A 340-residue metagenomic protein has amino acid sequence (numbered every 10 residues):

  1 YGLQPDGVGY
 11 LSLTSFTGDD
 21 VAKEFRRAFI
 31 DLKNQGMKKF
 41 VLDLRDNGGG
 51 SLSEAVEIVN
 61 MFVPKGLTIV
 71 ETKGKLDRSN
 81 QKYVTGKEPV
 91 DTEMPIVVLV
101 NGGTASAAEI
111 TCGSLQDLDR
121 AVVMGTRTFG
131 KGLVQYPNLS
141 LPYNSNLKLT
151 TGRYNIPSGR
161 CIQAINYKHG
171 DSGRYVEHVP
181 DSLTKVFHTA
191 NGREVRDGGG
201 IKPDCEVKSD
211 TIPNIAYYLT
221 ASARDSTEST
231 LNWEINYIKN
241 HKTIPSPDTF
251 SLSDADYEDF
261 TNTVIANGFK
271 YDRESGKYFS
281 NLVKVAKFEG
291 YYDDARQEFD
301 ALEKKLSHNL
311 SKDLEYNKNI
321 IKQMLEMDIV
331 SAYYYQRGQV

Functional and structural regions predicted by a protein language model:
Y1-Y143: Cleft-lining beta-strand/loop regions that shape enzyme active-site pockets
G2, S12, V70, T150 (+3 more regions): Residues in well-ordered beta-strands of folded domains
G18-D20, R78-N80, P157-S158, D171-G173 (+1 more regions): A short local loop/turn or secondary-structure capping micro-motif enriched for an aromatic residue
Q35, L76, M94, L147 (+3 more regions): Short, intrinsically disordered/low-complexity patches at protein termini and at juxtamembrane boundaries
G86, Y143-N144, T220, F288: Short alpha-helix boundary/capping motifs
A107, D119, M124-T126, G130-R193 (+1 more regions): Polar, glycine-rich mid-to-C-terminal structural blocks that act as macromolecule-binding/assembly scaffolds
C161-V340: Conserved functional hotspot residues or short segments at active or partner-binding sites across diverse domains
